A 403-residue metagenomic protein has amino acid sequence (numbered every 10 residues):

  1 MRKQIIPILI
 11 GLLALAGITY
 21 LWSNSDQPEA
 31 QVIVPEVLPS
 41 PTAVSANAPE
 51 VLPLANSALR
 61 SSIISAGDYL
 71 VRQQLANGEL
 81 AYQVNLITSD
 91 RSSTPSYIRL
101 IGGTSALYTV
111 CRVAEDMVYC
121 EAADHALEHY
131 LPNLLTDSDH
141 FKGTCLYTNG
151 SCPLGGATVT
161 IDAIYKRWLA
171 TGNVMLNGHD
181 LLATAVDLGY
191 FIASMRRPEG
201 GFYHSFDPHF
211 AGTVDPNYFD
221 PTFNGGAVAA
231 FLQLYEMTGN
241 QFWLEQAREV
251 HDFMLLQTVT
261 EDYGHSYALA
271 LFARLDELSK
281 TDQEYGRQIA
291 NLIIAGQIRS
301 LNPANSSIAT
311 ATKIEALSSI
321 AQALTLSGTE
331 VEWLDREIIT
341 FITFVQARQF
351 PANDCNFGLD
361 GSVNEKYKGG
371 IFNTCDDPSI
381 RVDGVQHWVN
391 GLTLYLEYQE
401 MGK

Functional and structural regions predicted by a protein language model:
M1-L12: N-terminal Sec-pathway targeting helices
G11-K403: Glycan-recognition and catalytic cores of secretory/periplasmic carbohydrate-active enzymes
